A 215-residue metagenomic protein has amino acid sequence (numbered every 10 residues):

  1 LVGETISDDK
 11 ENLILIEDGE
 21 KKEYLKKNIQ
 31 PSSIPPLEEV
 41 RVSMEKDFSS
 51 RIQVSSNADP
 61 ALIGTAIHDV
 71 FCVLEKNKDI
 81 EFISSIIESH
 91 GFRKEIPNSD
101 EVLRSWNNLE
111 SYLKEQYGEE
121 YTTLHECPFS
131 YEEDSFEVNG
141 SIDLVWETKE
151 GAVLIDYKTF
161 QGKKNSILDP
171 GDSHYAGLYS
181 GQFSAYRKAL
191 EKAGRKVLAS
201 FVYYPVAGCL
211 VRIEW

Functional and structural regions predicted by a protein language model:
L1-T148, Y179-K188, K192, A199-G208: Nuclease catalytic cores
G140-K163: Active-site-adjacent "gating/activation" loops or surface patches in catalytic cores
Y157-Y175: Short beta-strand-loop-alpha-helix junction that forms the active-site gateway of nucleic-acid-processing nucleases
L210-W215: Short, low-complexity, polybasic intrinsically disordered segments
